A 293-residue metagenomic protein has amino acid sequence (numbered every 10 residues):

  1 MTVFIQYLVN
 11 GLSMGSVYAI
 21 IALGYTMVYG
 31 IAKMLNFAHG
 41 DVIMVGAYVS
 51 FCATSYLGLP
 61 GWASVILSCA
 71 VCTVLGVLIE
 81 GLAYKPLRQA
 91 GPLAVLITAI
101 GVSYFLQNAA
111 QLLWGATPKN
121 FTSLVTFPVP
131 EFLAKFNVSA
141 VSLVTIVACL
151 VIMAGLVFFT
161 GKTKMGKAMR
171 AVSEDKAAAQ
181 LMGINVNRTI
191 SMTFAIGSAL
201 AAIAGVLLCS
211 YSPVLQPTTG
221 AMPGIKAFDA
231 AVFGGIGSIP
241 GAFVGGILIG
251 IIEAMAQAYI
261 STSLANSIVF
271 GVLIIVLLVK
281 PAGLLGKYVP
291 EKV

Functional and structural regions predicted by a protein language model:
M1-I21, V49, L59-S64, A90-V95 (+4 more regions): Membrane-interfacial amphipathic/re-entrant helices at transmembrane-helix boundaries
T2-V17, F159-T160, K164, I190-F233 (+1 more regions): Inter-helical junctions in multi-pass inner-membrane proteins, predominant in energy-converting antiporter-like
V9, I31-L78, L82, G235: Membrane-embedded helix boundary and interhelical linker motif in transport proteins
M14, K135-L215, I239-G245: Helix-loop-helix "hairpin" substructures at the membrane interface of multi-pass membrane proteins
S16, Y25-A47, G61, Q89-A94 (+7 more regions): Short, non-helical or kinked segments that cap or interrupt transmembrane helices
I20, C72, K226-I249, G271-L277 (+1 more regions): Hydrophobic alpha-helical transmembrane segments of polytopic membrane proteins
Y25, G58-V102, A109, V244-I249 (+1 more regions): Alpha-helical transmembrane segments within multi-pass membrane transporters and channels
P86-K162, T189, M255, I260 (+3 more regions): Transmembrane helix-bundle core of multi-pass membrane transporters and related energy-transducing complexes
